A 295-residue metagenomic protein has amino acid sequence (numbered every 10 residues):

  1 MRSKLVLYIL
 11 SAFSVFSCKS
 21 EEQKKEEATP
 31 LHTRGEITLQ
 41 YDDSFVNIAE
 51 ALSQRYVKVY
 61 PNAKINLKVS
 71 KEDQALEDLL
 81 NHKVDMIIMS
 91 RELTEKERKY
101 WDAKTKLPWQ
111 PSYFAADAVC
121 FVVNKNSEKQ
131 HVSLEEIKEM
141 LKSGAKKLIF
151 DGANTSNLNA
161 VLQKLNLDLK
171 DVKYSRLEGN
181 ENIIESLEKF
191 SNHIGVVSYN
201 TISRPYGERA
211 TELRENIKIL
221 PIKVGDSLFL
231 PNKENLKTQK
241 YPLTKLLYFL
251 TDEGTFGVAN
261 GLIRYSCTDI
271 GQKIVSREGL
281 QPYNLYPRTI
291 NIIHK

Functional and structural regions predicted by a protein language model:
M1-F16: Sec-dependent bacterial lipoprotein signal peptides
I9, R98-Y100, S133: Short, conserved acidic/polar surface loops in the N-terminal third of protein domains
C18-Y60, Q110-D117, V122-K295: Exported/periplasmic ABC-transporter solute-binding proteins
Q40, N66, D85-I88: Short, conserved beta-strand segments within well-ordered enzyme catalytic domains that often line or immediately flank
Y41-D42, K71-A75, H82, G261: Glycine-centered small-residue hotspots that permit tight backbone geometry or close packing
P61-E77: Central regulatory/effector-binding core of bacterial HTH transcription factors
D73-K104: Pocket-flanking alpha-helical
